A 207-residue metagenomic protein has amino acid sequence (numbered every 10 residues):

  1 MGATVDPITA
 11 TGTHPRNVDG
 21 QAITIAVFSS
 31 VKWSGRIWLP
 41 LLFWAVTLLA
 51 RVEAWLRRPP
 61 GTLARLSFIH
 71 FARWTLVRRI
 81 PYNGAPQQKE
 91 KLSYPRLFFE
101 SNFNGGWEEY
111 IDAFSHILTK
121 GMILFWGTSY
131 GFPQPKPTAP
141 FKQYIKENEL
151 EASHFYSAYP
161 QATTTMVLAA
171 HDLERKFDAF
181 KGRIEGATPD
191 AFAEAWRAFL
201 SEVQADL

Functional and structural regions predicted by a protein language model:
M1-R73, R78-P81, E90-R96, N102-E109 (+1 more regions): Short S/T/G/P-rich N-terminal loop/turn motif that feeds into the first structured element of a domain
N104-A139: An amphipathic, aromatic/His-enriched active-site/gating alpha helix that lines ligand/cofactor pockets
